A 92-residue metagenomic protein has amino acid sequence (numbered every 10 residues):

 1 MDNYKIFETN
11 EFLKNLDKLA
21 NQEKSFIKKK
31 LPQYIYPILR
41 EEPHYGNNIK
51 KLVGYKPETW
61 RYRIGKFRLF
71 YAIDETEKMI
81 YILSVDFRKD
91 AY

Functional and structural regions predicted by a protein language model:
M1-R63, E75-M79, D90-Y92: Basic, Lys/Arg-enriched alpha-helical interface segments
A72: Conserved Hanks-type protein kinase catalytic core
D86: Residues forming the ATP-binding cleft of Hanks-type serine/threonine protein kinase domains
